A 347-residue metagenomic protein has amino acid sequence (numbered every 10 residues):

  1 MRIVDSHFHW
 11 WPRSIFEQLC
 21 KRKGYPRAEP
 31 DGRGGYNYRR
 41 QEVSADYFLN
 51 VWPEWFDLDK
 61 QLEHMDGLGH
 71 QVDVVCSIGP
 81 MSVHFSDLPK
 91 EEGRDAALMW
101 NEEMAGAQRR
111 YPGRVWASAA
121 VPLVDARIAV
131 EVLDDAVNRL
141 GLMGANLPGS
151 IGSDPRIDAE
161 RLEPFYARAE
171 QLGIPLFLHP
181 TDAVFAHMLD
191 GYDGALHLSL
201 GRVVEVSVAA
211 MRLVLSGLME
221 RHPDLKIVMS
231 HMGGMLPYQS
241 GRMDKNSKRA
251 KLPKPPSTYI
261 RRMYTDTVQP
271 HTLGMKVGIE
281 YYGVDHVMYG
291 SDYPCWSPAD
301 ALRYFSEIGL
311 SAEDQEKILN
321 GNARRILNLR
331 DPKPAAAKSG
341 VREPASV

Functional and structural regions predicted by a protein language model:
M1-S6, P12-V72, E102-R110, D135 (+5 more regions): Mid-to-C-terminal alpha-helical segments outside catalytic/metal-binding sites
V4-S6, D73-V75, W116-A119, A145-L147 (+4 more regions): Hydrophobic faces of well-ordered beta-strands that scaffold small-molecule active sites in alpha/beta enzyme cores
W11-R13, M81-V83, V124-D125, G152-S153 (+4 more regions): Active-site environment of divalent metal-dependent phosphoester hydrolases
S14-R27, E91-G93, L133, L162 (+2 more regions): Aromatic- and acidic-residue-enriched segments that line the glycan-binding/catalytic groove of carbohydrate-active
D46-L49, V208, K248-K276: Aromatic-anchored helix/helix-loop segment that forms the rim or "lid" of small-molecule/cofactor binding pockets
Q71, S77-A209: Active-site gating/metal-coordination segments in enzymes
L147-P148, A195-S207, R221-H231, P237 (+1 more regions): Active-site core of metal-dependent hydrolases
V214-I260: Aromatic-lined glycan-binding groove of carbohydrate-active enzymes
